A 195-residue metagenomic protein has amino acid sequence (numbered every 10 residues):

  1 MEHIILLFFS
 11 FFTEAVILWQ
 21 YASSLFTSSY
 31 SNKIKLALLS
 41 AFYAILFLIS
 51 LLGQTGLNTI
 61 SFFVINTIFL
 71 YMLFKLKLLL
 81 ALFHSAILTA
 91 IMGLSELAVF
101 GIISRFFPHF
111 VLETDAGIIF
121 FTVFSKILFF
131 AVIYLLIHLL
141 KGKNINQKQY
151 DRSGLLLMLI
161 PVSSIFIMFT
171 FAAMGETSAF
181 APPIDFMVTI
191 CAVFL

Functional and structural regions predicted by a protein language model:
H3-I4, F8, V16-N32, I49-S178: Juxtamembrane segments at transmembrane-helix boundaries in multi-pass signal-transduction membrane proteins
F8-F11, A37, F186-M187: Alpha-helical transmembrane segments of integral membrane proteins
A37, A41-L46: A "functional boundary" signal
L128-A131, V188-L195: Alpha-helical membrane-embedded segments
E176-F186: Membrane-interface helix-start motif
